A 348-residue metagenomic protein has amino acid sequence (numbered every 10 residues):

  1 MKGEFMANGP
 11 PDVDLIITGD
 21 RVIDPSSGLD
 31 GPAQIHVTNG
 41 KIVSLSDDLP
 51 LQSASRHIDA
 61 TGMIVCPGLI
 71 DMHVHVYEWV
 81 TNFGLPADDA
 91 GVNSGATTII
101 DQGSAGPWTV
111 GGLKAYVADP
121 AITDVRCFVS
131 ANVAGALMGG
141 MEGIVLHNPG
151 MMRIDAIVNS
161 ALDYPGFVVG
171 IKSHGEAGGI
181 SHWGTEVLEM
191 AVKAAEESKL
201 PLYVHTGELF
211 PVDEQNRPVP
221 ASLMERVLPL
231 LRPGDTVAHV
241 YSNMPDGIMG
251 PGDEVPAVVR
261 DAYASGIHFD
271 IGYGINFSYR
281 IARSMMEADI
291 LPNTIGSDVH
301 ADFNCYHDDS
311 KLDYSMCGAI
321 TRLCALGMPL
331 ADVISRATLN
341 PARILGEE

Functional and structural regions predicted by a protein language model:
F5-C66: Histidine-rich, glycine-flanked metal-binding segment
D20, I35, G40, G62 (+8 more regions): Divalent metal-coordination and catalytic microenvironments
Q52, D59-P120: Metal-associated gating/positioning segment near the N- to mid-region
C66, Y116-F128, A194-K199, A262: Alpha-helix-loop-beta-strand connector modules within alpha/beta enzyme cores
D71-F83, M141-M152, G179, E214-N216: Active-site mouth loops of central-metabolism enzymes
S94-I100, S104-A105, P120-P149, K172-G179: Metal-cofactor-binding active-site regions of metalloenzymes
G112, M152-F269, N276-N293: Histidine/acidic residue-rich metal-binding segments in metalloenzymes
A282-E348: His/Asp/Glu-enriched, well-ordered alpha-helical/loop segment that forms or immediately abuts the divalent-metal
